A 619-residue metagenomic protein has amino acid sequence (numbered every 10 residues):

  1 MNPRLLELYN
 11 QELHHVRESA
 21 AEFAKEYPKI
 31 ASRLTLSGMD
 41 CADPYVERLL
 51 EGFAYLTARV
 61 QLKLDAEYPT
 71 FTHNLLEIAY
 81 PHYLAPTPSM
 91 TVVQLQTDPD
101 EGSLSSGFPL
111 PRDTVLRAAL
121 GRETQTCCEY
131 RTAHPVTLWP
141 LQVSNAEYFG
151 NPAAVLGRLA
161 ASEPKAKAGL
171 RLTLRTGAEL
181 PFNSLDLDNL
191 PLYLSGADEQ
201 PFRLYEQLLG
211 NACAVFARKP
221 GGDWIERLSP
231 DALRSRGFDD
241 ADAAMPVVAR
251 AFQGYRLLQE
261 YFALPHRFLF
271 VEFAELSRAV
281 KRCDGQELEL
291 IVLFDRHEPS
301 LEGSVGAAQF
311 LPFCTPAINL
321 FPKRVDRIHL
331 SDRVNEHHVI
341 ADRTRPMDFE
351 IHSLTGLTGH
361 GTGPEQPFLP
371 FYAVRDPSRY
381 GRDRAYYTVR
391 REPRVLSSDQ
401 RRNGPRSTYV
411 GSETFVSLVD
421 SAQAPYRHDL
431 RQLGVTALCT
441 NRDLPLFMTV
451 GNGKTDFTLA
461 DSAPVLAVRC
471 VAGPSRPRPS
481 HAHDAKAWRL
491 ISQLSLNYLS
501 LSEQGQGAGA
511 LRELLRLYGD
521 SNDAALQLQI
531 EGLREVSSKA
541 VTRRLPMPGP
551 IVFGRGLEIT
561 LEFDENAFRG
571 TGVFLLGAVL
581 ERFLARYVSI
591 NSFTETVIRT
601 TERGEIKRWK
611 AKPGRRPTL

Functional and structural regions predicted by a protein language model:
M1-G221, E226, P230: Extended assembly-interface regions of large multimeric machines
M1-I30, L34-S37, P230-S235, A241-K281 (+2 more regions): Mixed-charge (acidic/basic) macromolecular-recognition segments
R4-K25, D40-E51, Y55, R59 (+9 more regions): Alpha-helix boundary/N-cap detector
L8, L56-K63, E67-T70, N74-Y83 (+9 more regions): Short linear motifs embedded in intrinsically disordered, proline/glycine-rich low-complexity segments
T57-D65, H82, L156-K167, L174-L187 (+4 more regions): Extracellular ectodomain segments of secreted/surface proteins
E147-Y148, E179-E392: Short, low-complexity Pro/Thr/Gly
G361-L619: C-terminal domain/tail detector
